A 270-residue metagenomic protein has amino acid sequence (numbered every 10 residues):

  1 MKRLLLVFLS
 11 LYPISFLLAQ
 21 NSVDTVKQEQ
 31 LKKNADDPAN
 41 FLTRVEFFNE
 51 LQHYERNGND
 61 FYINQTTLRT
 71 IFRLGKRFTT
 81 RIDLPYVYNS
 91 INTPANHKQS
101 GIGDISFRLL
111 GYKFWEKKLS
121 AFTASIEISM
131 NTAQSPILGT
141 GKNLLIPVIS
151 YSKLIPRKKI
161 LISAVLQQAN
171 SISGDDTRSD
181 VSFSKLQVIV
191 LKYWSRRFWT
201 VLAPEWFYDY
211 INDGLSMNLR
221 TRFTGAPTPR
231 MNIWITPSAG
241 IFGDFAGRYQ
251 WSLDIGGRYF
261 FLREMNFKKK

Functional and structural regions predicted by a protein language model:
M1-S22: Bacterial Sec-dependent N-terminal signal peptides
Q20-K270: Transmembrane beta-barrel domains of Gram-negative outer membranes and organellar outer membranes
